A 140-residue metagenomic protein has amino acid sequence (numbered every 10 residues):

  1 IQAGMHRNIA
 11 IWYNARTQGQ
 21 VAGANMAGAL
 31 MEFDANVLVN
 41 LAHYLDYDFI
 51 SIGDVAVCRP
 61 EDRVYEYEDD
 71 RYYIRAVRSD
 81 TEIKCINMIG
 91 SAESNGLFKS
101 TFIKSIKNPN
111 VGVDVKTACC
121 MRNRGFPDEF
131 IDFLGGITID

Functional and structural regions predicted by a protein language model:
I1-G96: Mid-to-C-terminal Rossmann-like scaffold of FAD/NAD(P)H-dependent oxidoreductases
A15, G19-A22, M26, G125-I139: Stable alpha-helical structural segments in soluble proteins, enriched in small hydrophobic residues
D69-I137: C-terminal auxiliary extensions adjacent to catalytic cores
